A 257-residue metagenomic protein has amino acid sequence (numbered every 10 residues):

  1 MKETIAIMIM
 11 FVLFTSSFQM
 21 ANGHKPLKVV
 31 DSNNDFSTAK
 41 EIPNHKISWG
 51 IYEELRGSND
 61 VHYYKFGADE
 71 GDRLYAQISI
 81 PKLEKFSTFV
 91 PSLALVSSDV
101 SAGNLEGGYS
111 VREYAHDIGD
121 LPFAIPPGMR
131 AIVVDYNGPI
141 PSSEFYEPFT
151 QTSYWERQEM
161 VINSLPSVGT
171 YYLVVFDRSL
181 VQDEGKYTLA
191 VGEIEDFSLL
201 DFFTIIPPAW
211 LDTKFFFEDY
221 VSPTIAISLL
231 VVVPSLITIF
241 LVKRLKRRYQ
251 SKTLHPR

Functional and structural regions predicted by a protein language model:
M1-A21, S228-L236: Secretory targeting signatures
M20, E113, D117, A131 (+1 more regions): Positively charged, low-complexity intrinsically disordered regions
N22-G50: N-terminal leader/pro-regions and domain N-caps
K25-D35, Y64, K85, V90-G103 (+1 more regions): C-terminal edge strands of extracellular/lumenal beta-sandwich accessory domains
I42-R73, I78-K82, S92-A94: Non-catalytic, beta-strand-enriched accessory regions in extracellular/secretory proteins and membrane protein
V100-P139: Extracellular/luminal beta-rich ligand-recognition and adhesion surfaces characterized by aromatic-Gly/Pro-enriched
